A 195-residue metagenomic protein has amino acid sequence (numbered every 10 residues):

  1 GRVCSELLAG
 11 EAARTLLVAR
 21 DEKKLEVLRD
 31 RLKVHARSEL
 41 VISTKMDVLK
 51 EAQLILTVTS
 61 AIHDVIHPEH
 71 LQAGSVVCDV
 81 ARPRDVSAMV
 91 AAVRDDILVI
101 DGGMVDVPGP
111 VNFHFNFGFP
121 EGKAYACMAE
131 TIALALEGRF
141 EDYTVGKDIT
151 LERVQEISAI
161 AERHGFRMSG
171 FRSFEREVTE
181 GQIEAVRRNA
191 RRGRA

Functional and structural regions predicted by a protein language model:
G1-T57: Glycine-rich phosphate/diphosphate-binding loop of Rossmann-like nucleotide-binding domains
L7-A9, R31-V34, L71-A73, A92-D95 (+1 more regions): Short, solvent-exposed amphipathic alpha-helical segments in soluble enzyme and RNA/protein-processing domains
D21, I62, F174: Residue-level "edge-of-site" marker
K33, S60, E137: Hydrophobic/aromatic-lined pockets within catalytic cores
R37-P110: Rossmann-like adenosine-cofactor binding region
A88-A195: Adenosine-phosphate binding glycine-rich loop
